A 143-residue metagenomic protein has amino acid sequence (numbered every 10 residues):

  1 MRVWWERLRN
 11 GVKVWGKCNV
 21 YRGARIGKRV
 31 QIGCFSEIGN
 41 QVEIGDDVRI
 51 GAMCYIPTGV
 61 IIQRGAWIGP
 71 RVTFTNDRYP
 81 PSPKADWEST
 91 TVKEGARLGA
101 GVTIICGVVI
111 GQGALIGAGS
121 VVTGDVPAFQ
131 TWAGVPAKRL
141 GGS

Functional and structural regions predicted by a protein language model:
R2-R7, V14-V109, V135-A137, S143: Flexible, glycine/small-residue-enriched loop-and-beta-strand segment within the central core of proteins
G124: Short helix N-cap motif at coil->helix boundaries in the Bergerat
P127-A128: Conserved beta-to-alpha transition
W132: Conserved active-site beta-strand element of glycosyltransferases/polysaccharide synthases
